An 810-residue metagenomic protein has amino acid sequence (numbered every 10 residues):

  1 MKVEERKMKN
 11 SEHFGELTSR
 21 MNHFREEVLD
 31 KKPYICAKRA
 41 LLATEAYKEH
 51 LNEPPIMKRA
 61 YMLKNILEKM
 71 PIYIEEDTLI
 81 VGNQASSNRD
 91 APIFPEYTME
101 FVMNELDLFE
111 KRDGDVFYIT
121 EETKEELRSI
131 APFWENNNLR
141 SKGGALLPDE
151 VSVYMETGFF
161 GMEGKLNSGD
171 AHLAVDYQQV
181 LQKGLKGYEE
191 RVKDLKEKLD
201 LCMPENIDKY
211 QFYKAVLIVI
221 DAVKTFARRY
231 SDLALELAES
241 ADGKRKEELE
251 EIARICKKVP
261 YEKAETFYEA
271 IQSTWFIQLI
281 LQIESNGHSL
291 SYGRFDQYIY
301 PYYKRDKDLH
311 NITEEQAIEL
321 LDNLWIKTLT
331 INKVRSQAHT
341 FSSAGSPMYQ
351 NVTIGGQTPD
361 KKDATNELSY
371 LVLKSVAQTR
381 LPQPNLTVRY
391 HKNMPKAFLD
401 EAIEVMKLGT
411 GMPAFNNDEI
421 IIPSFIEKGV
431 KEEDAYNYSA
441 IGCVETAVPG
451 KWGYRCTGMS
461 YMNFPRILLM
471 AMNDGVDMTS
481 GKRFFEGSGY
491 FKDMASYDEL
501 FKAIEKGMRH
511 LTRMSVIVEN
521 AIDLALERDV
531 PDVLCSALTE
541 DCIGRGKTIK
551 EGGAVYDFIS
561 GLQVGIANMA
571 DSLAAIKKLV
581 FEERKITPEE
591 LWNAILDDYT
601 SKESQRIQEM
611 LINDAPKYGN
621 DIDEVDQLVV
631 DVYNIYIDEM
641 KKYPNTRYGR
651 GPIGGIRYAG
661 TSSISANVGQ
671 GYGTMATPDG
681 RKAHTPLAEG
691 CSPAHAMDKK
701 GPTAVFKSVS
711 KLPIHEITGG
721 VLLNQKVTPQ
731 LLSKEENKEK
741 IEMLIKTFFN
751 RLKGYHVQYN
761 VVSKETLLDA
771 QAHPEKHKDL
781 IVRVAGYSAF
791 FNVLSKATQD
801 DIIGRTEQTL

Functional and structural regions predicted by a protein language model:
K2-Y213, K244, E248-E251, I255-L810: Conserved catalytic cores of very large enzyme subunits
Y210, K214-F226: Extended non-globular scaffold/tether segments
T225, R229-D232, E236, R254: Extended, non-transmembrane alpha-helical coiled-coils
L237-K244: A conserved hydrophobic secondary-structure block that centers on an alpha-helix together with its immediately flanking
